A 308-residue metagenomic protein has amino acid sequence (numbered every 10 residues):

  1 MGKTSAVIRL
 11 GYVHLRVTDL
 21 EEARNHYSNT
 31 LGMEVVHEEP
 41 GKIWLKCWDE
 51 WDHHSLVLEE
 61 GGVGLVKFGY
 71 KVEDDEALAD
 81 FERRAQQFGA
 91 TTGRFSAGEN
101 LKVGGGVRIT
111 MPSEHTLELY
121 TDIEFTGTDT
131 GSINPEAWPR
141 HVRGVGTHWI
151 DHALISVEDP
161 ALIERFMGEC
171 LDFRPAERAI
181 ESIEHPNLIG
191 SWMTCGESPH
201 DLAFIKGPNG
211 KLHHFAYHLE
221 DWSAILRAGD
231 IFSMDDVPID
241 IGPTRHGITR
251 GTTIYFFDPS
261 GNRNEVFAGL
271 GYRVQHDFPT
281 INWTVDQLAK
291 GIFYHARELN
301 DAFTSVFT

Functional and structural regions predicted by a protein language model:
M1-E21, W51, K67-F68, T130-L162 (+3 more regions): N-terminal beta-strand motif that seeds the catalytic metal site of vicinal oxygen chelate
G2-K3, Q86-G146, S191-M193, D236-T308: Vicinal oxygen chelate
S5-D52, I155-P199: Core segments of cupin and vicinal oxygen chelate
R9-T18, E60-R84, G105-H115, W149-E158 (+2 more regions): Vicinal oxygen chelate
A23-S28, A85, E114, I163-G168 (+3 more regions): Conserved active-site tyrosine of GNAT-family acetyltransferases
H37-G41, C47-E73, F95-A97: Conserved donor-binding loop and adjoining core beta-sheet/short helix segment in diverse acyl/aminoacyl transferases
E50-L56, E114-L117, T126, P199-L202 (+1 more regions): Short, charged/polar, Gly/Pro-enriched secondary-structure boundary elements
E60-G62, G98-L101, S182-H185, G207 (+1 more regions): A short beta-turn/loop motif at secondary-structure boundaries
